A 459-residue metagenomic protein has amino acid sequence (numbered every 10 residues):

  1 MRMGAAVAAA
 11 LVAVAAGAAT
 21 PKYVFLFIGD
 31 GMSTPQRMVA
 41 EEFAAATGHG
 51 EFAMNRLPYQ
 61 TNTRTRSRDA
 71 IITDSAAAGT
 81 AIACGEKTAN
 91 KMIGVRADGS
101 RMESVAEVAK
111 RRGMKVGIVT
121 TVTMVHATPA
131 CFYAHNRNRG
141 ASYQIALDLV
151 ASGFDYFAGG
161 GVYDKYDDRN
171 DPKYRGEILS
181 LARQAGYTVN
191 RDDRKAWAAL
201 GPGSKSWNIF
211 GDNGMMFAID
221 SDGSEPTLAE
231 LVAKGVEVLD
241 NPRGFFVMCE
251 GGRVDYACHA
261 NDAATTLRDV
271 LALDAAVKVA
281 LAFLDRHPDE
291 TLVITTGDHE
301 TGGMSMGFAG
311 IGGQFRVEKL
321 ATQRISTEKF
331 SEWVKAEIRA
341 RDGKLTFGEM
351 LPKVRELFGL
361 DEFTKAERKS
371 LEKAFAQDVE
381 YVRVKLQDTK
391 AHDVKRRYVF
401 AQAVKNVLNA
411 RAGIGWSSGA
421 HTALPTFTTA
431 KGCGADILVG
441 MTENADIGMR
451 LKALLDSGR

Functional and structural regions predicted by a protein language model:
M1-V7: Bacterial N-terminal signal peptides that target proteins for export
A9-A18: Hydrophobic h-region of N-terminal signal peptides that target proteins for export in Gram-negative bacteria
T20-V24, G31, P35-Q36, E41 (+1 more regions): Active-site-adjacent structural elements in enzyme catalytic domains
K22-Y23, M32-M38, E42-T80, H126-R459: A post-motif C-terminal structural segment
P58, A81-A83, G117-V119: Short, conserved beta-strand segments within well-ordered enzyme catalytic domains that often line or immediately flank
A78-T80, C84, T88: Small-residue-rich
K87-F154, G161: Extracytoplasmic mature domains of secreted/periplasmic and thylakoid-lumen proteins
